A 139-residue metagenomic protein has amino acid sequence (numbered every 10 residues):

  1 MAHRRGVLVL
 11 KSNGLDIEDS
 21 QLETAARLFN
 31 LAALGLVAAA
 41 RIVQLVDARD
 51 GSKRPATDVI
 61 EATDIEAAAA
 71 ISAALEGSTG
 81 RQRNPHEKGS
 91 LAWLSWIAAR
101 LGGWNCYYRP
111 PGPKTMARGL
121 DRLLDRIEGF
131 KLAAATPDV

Functional and structural regions predicted by a protein language model:
M1-V139: Single, function-defining residue in the core of a domain
